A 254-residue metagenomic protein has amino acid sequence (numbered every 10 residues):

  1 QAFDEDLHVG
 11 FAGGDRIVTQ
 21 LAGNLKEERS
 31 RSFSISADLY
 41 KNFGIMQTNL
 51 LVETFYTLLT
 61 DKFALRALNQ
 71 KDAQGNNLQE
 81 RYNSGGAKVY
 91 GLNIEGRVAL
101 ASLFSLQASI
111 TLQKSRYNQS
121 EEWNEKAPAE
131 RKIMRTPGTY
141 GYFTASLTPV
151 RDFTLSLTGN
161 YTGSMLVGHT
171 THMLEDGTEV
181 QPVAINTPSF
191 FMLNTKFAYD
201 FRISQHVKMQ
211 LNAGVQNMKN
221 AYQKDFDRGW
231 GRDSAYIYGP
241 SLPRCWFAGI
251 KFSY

Functional and structural regions predicted by a protein language model:
Q1-H8, K62-Q70, N77, Q113 (+3 more regions): Outer-membrane beta-barrel translocator domains and adjoining extracellular loop/strand segments of Gram-negative
V18-N24, N77-N83, N124-K132, E179-I185 (+1 more regions): Extracellular loop and loop/strand-boundary signature of outer-membrane beta-barrel proteins
N24-Q79, K88, L211: Membrane-embedded beta-barrel scaffold of Gram-negative outer-membrane proteins
L25, I35-L39, L92-V98, A108 (+5 more regions): Residues on the lipid-exposed face of transmembrane beta-strands in outer-membrane beta-barrel proteins
R29-F33, G86-Y90, R135-G141, S189-L193 (+2 more regions): Residues that define the transmembrane beta-barrel architecture of outer-membrane proteins
F43-T48, L103-L106, R151-L155, I203-M209 (+1 more regions): Repeated loop/turn-to-beta-strand initiation elements of outer-membrane beta-barrel proteins
N49-L59, G75-H172: Gram-negative outer-membrane beta-barrel transporters
L58-D61, D152, N160-M173, Y199-Y254: C-terminal beta-signal and adjacent terminal beta-strands/loops of Gram-negative outer-membrane beta-barrel proteins
